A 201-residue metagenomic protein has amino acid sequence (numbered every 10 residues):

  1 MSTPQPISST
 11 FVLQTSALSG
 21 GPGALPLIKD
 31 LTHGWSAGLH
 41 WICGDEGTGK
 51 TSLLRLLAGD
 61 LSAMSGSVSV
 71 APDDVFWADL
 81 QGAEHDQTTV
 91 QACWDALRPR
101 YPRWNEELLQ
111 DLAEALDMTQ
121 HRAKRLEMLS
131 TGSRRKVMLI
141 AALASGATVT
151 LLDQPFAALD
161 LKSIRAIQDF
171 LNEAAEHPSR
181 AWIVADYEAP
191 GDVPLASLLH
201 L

Functional and structural regions predicted by a protein language model:
M1-A37, S62: A short, flexible loop at the N-terminus of ABC-type nucleotide-binding domains that lies
W41-G44, S52-P99, A189-G191: ABC ATPase nucleotide-binding domain signature region
E106-H121: Conserved ABC ATPase "signature" region
R125-G132: Conserved ABC ATPase signature
L139: Hydrophobic anchor residue at the start of the ABC signature
A144-T148: A short, proline-enriched helix->beta-strand linker immediately N-terminal to the Walker B motif in ABC-type P-loop
D153, L159-D160, I164: ABC-family nucleotide-binding domains
F170-D192: Conserved catalytic loops of ABC-family nucleotide-binding domains
